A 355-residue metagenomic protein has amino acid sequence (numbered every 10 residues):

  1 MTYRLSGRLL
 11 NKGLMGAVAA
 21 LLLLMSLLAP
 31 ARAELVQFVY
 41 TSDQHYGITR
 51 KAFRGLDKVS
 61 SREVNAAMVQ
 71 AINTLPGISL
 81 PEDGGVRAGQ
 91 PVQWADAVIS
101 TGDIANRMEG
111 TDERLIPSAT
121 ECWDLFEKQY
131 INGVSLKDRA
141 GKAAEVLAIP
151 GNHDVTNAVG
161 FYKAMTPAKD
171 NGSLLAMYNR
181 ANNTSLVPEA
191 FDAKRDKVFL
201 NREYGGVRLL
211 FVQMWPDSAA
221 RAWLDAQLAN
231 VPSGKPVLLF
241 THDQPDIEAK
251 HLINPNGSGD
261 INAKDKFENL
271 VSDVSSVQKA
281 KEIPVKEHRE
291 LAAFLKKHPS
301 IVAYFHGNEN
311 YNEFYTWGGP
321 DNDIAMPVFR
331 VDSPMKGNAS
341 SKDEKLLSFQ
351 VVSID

Functional and structural regions predicted by a protein language model:
T2-V18: Bacterial N-terminal signal peptides that target proteins for export
G16-S26: Bacterial N-terminal signal peptides
P30-I116: N-terminal active-site segment of His-dependent metallophosphoesterases
Y40-S42, D96-D103, K142, V146-G151 (+5 more regions): Active-site neighborhood of phospho(di)ester-bond hydrolases with catalytic His/Asp-centered motifs
T41-G47, M68-I78, R107, Q129-L136 (+2 more regions): Structured segments of extracytoplasmic/periplasmic soluble domains in secreted or envelope-associated proteins
A66-G89, F191-V198, W215-N230, V285-A293: A Trp-anchored, charged/polar loop motif used as the substrate-binding/catalytic surface of acyl/ester-handling
R107-W223, A229-P236, N262-D273, F314-K336 (+2 more regions): Extended active-site neighborhood of metal-dependent phosphoesterases/phosphodiesterases
R221, V231-I301: Active-site-proximal segments of metal-dependent phosphoesterases and phosphodiesterases across multiple
